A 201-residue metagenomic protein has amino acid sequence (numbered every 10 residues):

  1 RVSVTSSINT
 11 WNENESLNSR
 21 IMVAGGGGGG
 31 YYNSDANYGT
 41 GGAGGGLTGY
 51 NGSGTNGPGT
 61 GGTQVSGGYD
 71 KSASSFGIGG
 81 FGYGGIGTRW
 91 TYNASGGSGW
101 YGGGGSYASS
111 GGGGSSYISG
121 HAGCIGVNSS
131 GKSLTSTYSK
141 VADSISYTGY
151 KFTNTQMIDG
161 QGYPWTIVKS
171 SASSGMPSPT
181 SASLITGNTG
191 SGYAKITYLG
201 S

Functional and structural regions predicted by a protein language model:
R1-S201: Low-complexity, glycine/proline-biased repetitive segments and flexible coils/loops
